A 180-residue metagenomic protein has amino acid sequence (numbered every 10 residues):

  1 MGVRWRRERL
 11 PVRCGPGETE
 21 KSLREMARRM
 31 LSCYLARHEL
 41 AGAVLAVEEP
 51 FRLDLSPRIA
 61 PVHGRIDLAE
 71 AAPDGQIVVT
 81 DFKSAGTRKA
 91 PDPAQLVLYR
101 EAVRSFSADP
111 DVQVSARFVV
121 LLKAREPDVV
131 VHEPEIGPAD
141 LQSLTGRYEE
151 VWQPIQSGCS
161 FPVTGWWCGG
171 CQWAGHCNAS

Functional and structural regions predicted by a protein language model:
M1-P50, D54-L55: A non-catalytic, helix-rich entry segment at domain boundaries
E8-L10, Q76-V79, Y148-P154: Short amphipathic alpha-helical segments and their helix-coil junctions
G15-E18, R37, K83-T87, S107 (+1 more regions): Short helix-to-loop capping/linker segments positioned immediately adjacent to catalytic or ligand/cofactor-binding
T19, L23-M26, D92-Q95, L144: Hydrophobic (often cysteine-bearing) scaffold residues that line and stabilize catalytic clefts of nucleotide/cofactor
M30, Q95-Y99, R147: Alpha-helical scaffold elements adjacent to nucleotide-binding pockets in ATP/GTP-utilizing enzyme cores
L45, I77, V112-A116: Residue-level recognition of the N-termini of beta-strands and the immediately preceding loop/turn
E48-F106: Non-catalytic protein-protein interaction segments used by genome-maintenance enzymes to assemble and couple activities
R104-S180: Metal-dependent nuclease catalytic regions and adjoining charged, substrate-binding loops involved in nucleic-acid end
